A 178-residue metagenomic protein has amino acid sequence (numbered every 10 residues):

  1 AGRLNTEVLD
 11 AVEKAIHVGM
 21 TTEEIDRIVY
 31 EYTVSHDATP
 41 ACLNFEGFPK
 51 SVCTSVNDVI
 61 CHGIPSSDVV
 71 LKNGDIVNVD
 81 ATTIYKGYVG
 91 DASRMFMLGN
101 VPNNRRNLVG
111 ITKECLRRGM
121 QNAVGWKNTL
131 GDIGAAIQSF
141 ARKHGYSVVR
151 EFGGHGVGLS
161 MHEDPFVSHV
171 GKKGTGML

Functional and structural regions predicted by a protein language model:
A1-L178: Active-site neighborhoods and metal-handling regions in enzymes and metal-associated proteins
